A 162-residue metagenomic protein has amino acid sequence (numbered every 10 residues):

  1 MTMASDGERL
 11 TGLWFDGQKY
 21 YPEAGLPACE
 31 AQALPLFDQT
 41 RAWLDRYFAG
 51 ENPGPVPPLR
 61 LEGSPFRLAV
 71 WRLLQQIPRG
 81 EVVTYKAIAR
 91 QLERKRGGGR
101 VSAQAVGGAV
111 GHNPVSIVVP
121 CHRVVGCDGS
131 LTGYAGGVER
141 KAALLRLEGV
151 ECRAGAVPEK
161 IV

Functional and structural regions predicted by a protein language model:
M1, E51-V162: Nucleic acid-binding interface residues in structured DNA/RNA-binding domains, emphasizing the DNA-engaging scaffolds
A4-V56: Compact structured core domains
